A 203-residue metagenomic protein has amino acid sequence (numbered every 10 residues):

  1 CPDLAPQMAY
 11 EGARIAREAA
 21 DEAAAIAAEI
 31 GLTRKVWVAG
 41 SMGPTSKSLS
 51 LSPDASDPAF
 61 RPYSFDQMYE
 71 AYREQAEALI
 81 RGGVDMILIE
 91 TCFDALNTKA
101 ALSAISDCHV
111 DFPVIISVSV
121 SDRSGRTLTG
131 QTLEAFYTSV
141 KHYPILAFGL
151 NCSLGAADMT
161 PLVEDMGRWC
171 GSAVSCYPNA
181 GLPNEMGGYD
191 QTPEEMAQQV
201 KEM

Functional and structural regions predicted by a protein language model:
C1-M203: Domain-level signal for soluble alpha/beta catalytic cores
